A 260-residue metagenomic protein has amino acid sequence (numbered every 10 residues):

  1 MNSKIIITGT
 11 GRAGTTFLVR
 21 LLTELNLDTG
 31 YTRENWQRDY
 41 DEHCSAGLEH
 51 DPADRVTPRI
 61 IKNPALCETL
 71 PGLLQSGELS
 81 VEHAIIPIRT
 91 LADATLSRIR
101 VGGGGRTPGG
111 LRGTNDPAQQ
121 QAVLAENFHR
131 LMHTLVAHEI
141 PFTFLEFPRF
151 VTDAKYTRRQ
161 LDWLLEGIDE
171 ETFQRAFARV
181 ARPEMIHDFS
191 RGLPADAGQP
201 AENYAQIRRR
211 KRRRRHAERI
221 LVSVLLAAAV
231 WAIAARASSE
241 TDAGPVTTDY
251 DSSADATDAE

Functional and structural regions predicted by a protein language model:
M1-T57, P183-M185: PAPS-dependent sulfotransferase catalytic core
S3-I7, T57-I61, E82-I85, T143: Generic beta-sheet signal
E34-H43, T134-R210, R219, S223: The conserved 3'-phosphoadenosine-5'-phosphosulfate
L48-G72: Conserved nucleotide-sensing/catalytic segment adjacent to the nucleotide-binding pocket in NTP-handling enzymes
A65-I168: PAPS-dependent sulfotransferase catalytic domain
I220-A232: Hydrophobic membrane-insertion alpha-helices, especially the h-region of bacterial N-terminal signal peptides
S238-D249: Ser/Thr/Pro/Gly-rich low-complexity linker/stalk segments immediately outside membranes or between
Y250-D258: Juxtamembrane luminal stem/stalk of type II transmembrane Golgi/ER carbohydrate-processing enzymes
